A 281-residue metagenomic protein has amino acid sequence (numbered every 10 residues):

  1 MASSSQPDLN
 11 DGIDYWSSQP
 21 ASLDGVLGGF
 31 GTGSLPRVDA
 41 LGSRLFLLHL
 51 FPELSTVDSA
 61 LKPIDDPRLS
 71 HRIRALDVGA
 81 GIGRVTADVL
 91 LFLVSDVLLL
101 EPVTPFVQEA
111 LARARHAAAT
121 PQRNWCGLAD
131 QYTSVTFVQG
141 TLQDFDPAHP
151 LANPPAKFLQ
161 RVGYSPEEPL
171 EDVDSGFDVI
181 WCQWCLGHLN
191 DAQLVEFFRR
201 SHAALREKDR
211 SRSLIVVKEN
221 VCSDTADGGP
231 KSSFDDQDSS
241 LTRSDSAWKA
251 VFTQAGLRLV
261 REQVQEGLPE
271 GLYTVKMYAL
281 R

Functional and structural regions predicted by a protein language model:
M1-D172, A192-V195, R199-H202, D209-R281: Class I (Rossmann-like) S-adenosyl-L-methionine-dependent methyltransferase catalytic domain, capturing the SAM-binding
W181: A conserved beta-strand element that flanks and buttresses the S-adenosyl-L-methionine
W184-Q193: A short His-aromatic
